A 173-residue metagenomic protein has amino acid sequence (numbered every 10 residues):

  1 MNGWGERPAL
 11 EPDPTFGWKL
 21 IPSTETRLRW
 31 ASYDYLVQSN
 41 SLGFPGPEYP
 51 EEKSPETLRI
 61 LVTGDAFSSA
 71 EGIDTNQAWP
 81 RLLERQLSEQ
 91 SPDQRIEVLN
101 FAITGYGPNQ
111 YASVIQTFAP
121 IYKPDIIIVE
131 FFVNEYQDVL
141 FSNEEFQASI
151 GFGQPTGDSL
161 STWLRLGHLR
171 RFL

Functional and structural regions predicted by a protein language model:
M1-Q86, Q90-S91: Membrane/wall-proximal cationic-aromatic binding patches
L20, Q77, D93, F132-L173: Serine-dependent acyl-ester chemistry module
W30-A31, V62, Y122, S149-G157: Low-complexity, Gly/Pro
R59-T63, L99, I127: Conserved beta-strand elements of the Class I
V62, A78, L82, Q110-T117 (+1 more regions): Extracytoplasmic/secreted proteins, especially bacterial periplasmic and envelope-associated proteins
A66-S69, I103-P108, V133-D138: Solvent-exposed loop/turn segments at secondary-structure junctions within structured extracellular/periplasmic domains
E84-P120: A conserved hydrophobic secondary-structure block that centers on an alpha-helix together with its immediately flanking
A119-I128: Proline-aspartate-enriched helix->loop->beta-strand connector
